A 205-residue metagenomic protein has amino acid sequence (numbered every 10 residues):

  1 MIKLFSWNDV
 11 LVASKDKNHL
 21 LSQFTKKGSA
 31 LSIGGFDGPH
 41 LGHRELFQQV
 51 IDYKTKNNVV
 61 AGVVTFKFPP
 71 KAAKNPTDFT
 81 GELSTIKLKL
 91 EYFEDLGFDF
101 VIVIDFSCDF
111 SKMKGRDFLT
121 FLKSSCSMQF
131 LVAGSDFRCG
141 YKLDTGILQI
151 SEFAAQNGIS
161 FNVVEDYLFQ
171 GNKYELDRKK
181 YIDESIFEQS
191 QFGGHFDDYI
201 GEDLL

Functional and structural regions predicted by a protein language model:
M1-L205: Nucleotidyltransferase catalytic core that binds NTPs
